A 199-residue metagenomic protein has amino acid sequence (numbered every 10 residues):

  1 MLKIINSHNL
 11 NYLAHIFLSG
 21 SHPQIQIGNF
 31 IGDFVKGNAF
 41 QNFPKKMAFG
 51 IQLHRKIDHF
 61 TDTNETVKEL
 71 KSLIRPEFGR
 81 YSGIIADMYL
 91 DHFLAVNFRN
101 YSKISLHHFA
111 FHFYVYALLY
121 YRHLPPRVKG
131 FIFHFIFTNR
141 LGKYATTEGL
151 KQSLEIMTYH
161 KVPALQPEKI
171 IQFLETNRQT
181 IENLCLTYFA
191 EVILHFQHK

Functional and structural regions predicted by a protein language model:
M1-Q52, K56-K199: N-terminal leader/auxiliary helical segments
